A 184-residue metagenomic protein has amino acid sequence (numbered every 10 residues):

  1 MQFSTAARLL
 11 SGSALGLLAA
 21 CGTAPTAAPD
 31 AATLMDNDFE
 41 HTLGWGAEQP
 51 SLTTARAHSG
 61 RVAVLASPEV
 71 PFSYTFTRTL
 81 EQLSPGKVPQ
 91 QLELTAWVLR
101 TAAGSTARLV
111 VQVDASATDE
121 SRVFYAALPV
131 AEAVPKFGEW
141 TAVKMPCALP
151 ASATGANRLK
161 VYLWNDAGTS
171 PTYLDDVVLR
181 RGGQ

Functional and structural regions predicted by a protein language model:
M1-T5: N-terminal secretory signal peptides that target proteins for export/translocation
L10-A20: Bacterial N-terminal signal peptides
C21-Q184: Extracellular and organelle-lumenal recognition/adhesion modules and their flexible linkers in secreted
